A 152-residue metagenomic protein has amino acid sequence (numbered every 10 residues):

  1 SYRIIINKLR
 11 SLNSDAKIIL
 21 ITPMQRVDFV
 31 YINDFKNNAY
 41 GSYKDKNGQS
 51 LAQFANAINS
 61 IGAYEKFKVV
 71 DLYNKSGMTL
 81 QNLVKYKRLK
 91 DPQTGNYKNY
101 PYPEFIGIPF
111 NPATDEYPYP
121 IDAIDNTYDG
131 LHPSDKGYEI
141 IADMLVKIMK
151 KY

Functional and structural regions predicted by a protein language model:
S1-Y152: Alpha-helical cap/lid subdomain in secreted, periplasmic, or secretory-pathway luminal O-acyl-processing enzymes
